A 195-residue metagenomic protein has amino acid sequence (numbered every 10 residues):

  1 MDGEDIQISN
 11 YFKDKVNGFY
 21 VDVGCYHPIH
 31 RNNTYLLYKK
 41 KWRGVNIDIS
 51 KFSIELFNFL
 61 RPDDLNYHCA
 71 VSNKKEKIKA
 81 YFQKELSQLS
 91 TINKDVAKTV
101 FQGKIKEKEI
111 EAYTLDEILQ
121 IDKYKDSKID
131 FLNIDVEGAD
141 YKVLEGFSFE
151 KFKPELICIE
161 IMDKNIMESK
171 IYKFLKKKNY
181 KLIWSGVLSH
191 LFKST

Functional and structural regions predicted by a protein language model:
M1-T195: Phosphate/nucleotide-binding beta-alpha loop and adjacent structural elements of enzyme active sites
